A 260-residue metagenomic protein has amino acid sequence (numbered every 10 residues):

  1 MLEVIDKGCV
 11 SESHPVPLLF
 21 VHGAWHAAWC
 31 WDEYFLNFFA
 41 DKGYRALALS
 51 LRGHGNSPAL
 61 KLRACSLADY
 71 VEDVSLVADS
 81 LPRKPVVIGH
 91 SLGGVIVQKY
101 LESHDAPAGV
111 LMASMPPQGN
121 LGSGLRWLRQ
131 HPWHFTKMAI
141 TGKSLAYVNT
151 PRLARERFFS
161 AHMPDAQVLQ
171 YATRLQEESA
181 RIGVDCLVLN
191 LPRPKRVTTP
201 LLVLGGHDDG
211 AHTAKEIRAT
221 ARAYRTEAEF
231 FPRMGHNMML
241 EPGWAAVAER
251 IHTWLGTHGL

Functional and structural regions predicted by a protein language model:
G23-A27, S91, H207: Active-site glycine-rich loops that stabilize anionic/oxyanionic intermediates across multiple enzyme folds
A24-L36: The serine-hydrolase catalytic nucleophile loop
F38-A59: Conserved alpha/beta-hydrolase
N56-P85: Active-site loop/oxyanion-hole signature of alpha/beta-hydrolase fold enzymes
A106-T141, I182-C186: Flexible "cap/lid" loop of the alpha/beta hydrolase fold
V197, V203-G205: Short beta-strand/loop motif that positions the catalytic acidic residue of the alpha/beta-hydrolase fold
G205-M234: Conserved loop-alpha-helix segment in the C-terminal half of the alpha/beta-hydrolase fold that carries the catalytic
E227-L260: Catalytic active-site module of serine/aspartate enzymes centered on a nucleophile-bearing elbow/loop
